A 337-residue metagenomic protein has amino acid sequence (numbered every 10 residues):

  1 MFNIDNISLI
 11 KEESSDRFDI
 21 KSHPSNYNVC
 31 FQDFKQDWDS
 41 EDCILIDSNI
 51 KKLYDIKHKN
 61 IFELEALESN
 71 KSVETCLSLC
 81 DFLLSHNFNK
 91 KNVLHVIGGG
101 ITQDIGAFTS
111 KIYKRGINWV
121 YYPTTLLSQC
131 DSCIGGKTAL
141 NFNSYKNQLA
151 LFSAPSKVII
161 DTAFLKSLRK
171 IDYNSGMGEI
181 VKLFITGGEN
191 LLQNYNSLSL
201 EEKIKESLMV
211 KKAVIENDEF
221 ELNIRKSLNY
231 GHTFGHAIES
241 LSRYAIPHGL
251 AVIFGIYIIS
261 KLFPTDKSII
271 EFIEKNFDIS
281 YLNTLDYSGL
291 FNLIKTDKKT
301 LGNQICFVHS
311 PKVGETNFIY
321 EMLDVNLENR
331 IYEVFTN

Functional and structural regions predicted by a protein language model:
M1-D5, I180, T265-N337: C-terminal charged capping/lid subdomain of soluble metabolic enzymes
M1-V93: ATP/NTP phosphate-donor binding region
A66-L67, I97-G99, Y230-G231: Glycine-rich beta-strand-to-loop/alpha-helix junction loops that act as flexible
S85-K91, Y113-Y121, S242-G249, P264-K267: Phosphate-handling active-site elements
I101-A107, A237: Short glycine/serine/threonine-rich phosphate/pyrophosphate-binding segments that cradle anionic phosphate groups
F108-Y195: A glycine/threonine-rich phosphate-anchoring loop and its flanking beta-alpha core in nucleotide/phosphate-binding
N194-G289: Active-site segments that bind and position negatively charged phosphate/pyrophosphate groups
